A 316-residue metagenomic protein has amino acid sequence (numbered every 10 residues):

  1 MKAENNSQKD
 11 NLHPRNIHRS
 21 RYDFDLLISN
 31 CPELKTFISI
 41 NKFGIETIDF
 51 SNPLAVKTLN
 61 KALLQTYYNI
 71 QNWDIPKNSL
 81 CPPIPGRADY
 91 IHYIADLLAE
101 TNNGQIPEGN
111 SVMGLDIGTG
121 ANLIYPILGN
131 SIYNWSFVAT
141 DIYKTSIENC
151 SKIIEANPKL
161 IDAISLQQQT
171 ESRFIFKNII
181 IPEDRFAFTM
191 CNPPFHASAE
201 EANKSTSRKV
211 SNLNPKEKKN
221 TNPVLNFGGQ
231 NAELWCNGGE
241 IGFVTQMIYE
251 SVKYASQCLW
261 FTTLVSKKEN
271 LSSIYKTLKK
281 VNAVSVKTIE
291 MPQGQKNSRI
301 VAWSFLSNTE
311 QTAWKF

Functional and structural regions predicted by a protein language model:
M1-C81, D96: N-terminal auxiliary segments of SAM/dcSAM-dependent transferases
A55, P82-D89, C236-F243: Phosphate/oxyanion-binding active-site loops and adjacent basic polyanion-contact surfaces
A62-Y67, P85-M113: Conserved alpha-helix/loop element of class I SAM-dependent methyltransferases that forms part of the SAM/SAH-binding
I75, S266-F316: Class I S-adenosyl-L-methionine
Y90-I94, P126-G129, M247: Buried hydrophobic packing segments
P107-A121, V138: Conserved class I S-adenosyl-L-methionine
A121-W135: Conserved SAM-binding loop of SAM-dependent methyltransferases across substrates and taxa, primarily the Class I
I142-K144, S151-K152, A156-T288: S-adenosylmethionine
